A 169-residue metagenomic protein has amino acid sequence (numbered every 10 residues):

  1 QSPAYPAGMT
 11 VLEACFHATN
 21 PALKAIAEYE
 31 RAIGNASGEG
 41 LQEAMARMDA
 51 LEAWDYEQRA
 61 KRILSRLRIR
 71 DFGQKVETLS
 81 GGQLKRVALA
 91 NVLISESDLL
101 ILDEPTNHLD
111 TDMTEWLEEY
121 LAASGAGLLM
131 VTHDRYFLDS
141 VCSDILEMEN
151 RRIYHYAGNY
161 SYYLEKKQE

Functional and structural regions predicted by a protein language model:
Q1-Q168: ABC ATP-binding cassette signature C-motif
